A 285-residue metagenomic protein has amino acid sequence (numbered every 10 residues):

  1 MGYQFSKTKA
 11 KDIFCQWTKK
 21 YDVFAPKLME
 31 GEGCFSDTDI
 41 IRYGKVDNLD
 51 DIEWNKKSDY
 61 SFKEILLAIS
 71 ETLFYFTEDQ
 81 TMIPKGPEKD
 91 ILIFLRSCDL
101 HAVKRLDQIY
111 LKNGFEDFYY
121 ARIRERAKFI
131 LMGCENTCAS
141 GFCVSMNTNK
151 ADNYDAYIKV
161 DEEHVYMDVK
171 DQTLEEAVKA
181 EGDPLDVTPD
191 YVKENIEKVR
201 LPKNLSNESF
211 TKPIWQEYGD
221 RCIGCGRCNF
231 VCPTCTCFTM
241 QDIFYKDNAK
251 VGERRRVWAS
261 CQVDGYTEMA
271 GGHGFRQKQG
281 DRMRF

Functional and structural regions predicted by a protein language model:
M1-N207: Iron-sulfur-associated redox domains of electron-transfer enzymes in respiratory and anaerobic energy metabolism
K9-I13, C228, V257: General structural feature for long, well-ordered alpha-helical segments within catalytic domains of soluble enzymes
K85-I91, T211-G226: Immediate flanking context of iron-sulfur cluster ligation sites
C98, C143, C222-C228, C232-C235 (+1 more regions): Short cysteine clusters
K104, N149, C228-T234, F238-Q241 (+1 more regions): Secreted/processed peptides and extracellular or luminal domains of membrane proteins
L201-D220, F238-F285: Ferredoxin-type iron-sulfur electron-transfer modules in oxidoreductases and energy-metabolism complexes
